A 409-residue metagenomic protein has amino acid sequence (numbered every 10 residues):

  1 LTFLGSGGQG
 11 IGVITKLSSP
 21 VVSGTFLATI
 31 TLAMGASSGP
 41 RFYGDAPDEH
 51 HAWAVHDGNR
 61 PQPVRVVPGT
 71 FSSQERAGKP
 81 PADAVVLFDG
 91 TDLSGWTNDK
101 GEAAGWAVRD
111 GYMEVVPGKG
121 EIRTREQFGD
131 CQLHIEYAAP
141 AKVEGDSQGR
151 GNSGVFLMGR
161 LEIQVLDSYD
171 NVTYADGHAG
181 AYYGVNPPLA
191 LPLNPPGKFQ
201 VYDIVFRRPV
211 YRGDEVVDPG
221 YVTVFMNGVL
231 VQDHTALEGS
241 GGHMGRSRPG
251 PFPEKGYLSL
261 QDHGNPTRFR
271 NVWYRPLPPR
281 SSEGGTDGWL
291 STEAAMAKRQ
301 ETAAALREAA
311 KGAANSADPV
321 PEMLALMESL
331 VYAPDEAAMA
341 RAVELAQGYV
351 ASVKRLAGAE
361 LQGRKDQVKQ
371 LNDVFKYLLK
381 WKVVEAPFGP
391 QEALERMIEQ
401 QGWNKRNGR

Functional and structural regions predicted by a protein language model:
L1-S18: N-terminal secretory signal peptides that target proteins for export/translocation
S23-A33: Bacterial N-terminal signal peptides
A36-R409: Carbohydrate-interacting regions of secretory-pathway proteins
